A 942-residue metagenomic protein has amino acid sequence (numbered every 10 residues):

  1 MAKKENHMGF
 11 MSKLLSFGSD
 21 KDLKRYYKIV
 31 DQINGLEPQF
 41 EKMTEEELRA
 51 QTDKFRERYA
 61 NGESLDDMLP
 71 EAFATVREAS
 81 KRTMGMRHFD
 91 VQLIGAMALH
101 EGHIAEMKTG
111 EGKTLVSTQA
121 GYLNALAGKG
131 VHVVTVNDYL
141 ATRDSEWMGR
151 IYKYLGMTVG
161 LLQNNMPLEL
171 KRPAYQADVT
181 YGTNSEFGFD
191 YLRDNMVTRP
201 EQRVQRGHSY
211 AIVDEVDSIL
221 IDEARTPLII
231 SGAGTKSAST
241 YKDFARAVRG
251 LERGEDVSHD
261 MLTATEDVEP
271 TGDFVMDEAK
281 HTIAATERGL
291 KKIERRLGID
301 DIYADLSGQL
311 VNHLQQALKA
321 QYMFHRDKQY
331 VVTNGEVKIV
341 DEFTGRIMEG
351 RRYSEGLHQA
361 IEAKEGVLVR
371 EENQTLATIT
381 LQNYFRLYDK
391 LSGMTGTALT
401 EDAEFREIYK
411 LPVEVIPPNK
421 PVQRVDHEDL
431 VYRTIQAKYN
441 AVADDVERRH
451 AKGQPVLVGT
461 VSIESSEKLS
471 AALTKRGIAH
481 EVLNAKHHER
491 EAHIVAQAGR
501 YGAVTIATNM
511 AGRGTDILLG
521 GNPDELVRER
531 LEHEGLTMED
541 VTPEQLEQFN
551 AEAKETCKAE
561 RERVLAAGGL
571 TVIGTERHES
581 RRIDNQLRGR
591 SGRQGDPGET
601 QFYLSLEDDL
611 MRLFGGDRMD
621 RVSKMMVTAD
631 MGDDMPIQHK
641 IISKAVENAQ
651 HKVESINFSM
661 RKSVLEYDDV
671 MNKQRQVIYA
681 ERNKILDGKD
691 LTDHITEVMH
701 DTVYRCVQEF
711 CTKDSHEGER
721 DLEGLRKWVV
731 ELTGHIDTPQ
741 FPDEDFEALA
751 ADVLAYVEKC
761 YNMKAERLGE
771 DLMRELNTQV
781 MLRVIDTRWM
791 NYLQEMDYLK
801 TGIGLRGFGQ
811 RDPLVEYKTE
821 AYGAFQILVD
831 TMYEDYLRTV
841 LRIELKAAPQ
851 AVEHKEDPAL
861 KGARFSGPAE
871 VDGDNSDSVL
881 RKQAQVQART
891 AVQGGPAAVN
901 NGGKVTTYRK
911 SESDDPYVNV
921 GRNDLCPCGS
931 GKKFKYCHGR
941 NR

Functional and structural regions predicted by a protein language model:
A2-D630, A680, E697, D701: Conserved P-loop NTPase motor core
M11, F73, D178, H358 (+7 more regions): A generic alpha-helix preference that emphasizes hydrophobic side chains
S19, L23-Y26, E41-R49, G62-F73 (+22 more regions): Conserved phosphate/pyrophosphate-binding and hydrolysis machinery centered on Walker-type P-loop NTPases, extending
G35, K42, R448, K475 (+8 more regions): Residues on one face of amphipathic alpha-helical coiled coils
E362-G366, Q650, Y833: Short amphipathic alpha-helical signal-transduction/dimerization elements
G453-S462, S466-S470, A479-K486, Q497-N509 (+9 more regions): AAA+ P-loop NTPase nucleotide-binding core of proteostasis motors
D630, E681-R942: Acidic/negatively charged segments and metal-coordination signatures
